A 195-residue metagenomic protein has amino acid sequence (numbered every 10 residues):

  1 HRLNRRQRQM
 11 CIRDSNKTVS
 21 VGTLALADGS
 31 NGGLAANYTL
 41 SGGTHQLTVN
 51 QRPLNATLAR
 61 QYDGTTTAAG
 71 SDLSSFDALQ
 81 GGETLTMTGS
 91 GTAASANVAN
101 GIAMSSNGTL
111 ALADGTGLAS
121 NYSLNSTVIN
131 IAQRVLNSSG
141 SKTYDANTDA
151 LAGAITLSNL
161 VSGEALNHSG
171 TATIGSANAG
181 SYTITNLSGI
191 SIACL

Functional and structural regions predicted by a protein language model:
R6-Q9, R13-L195: Short loop/turn motifs that initiate or flank beta-strands
